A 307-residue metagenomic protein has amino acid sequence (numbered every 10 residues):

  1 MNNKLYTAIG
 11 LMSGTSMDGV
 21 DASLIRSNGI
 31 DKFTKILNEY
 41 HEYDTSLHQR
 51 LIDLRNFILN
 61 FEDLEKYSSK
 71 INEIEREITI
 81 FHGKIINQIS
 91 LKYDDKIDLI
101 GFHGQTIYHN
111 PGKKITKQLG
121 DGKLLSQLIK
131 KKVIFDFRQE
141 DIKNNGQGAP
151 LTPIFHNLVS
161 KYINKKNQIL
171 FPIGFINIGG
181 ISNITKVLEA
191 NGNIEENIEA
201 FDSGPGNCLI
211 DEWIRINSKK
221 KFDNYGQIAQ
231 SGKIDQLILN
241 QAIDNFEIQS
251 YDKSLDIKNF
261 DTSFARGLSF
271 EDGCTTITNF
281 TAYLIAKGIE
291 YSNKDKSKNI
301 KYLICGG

Functional and structural regions predicted by a protein language model:
A8-L24: N-terminal beta1-alpha1 ligand-phosphate binding loop
A8-M12, I97-G101, P172-N177: Short glycine-aspartate micro-motif
V20-S27, I36-D53, L128, I134-Y162 (+1 more regions): Glycine-rich phosphate-binding loop plus the immediately following alpha-helix
T34-E75: Conserved non-catalytic scaffold segment of RNase H-like nuclease domains
F61-G122: Short beta-strand-loop/turn "lid" adjacent to the catalytic site in phosphate-handling enzymes
I107, N299-G307: Glycine-rich phosphate-binding loops at beta-strand->alpha-helix junctions
I115, D121-F135: Conserved nucleotide-sugar donor-interacting segment of glycosyltransferase catalytic cores, predominantly GT-B
K219-K301: A contiguous, well-structured pocket-lining segment that forms one wall/lid of small-molecule binding clefts in soluble
